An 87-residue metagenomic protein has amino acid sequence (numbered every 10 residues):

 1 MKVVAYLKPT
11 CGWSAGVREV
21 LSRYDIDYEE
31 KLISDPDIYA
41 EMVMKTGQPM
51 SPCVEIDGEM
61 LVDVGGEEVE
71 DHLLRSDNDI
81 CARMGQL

Functional and structural regions predicted by a protein language model:
M1-Y24: Local sequence-structure signature of Cys/Sec-based thiol-disulfide redox active-site neighborhoods
K2-V4, D27-E29, G58-M60: Short active-site oxyanion
G12, D37, E68: Short alpha-helical
A15, A40, D71: Alpha-helical elements of the RecA-like P-loop NTPase motor core of helicases
I26-Y39, Q48: Thiol-based oxidoreductase modules, predominantly thioredoxin-like and allied folds used for disulfide exchange
M42-K45, L73: Short amphipathic alpha-helix with an adjacent loop that forms part of the alpha/beta core around
T46-V54: Structural micro-motif
I56-Q86: Non-catalytic, surface beta->alpha helical segment in thiol-disulfide oxidoreductase systems
